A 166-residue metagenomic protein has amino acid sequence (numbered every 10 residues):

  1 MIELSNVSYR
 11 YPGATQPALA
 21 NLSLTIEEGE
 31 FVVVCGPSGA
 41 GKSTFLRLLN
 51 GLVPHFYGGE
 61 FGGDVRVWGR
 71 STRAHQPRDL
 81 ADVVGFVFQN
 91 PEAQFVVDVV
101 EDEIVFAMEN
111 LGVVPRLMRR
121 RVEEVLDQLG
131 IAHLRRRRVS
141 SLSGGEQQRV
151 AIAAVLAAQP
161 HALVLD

Functional and structural regions predicted by a protein language model:
M1-L4, Y9-N21, V53-G58, A74-Q76 (+1 more regions): A short, flexible loop at the N-terminus of ABC-type nucleotide-binding domains that lies
C35-P37: The feature captures the beta-strand-to-loop junction immediately N-terminal to the Walker
N50: Helix-to-loop junction immediately C-terminal to a conserved catalytic motif
G58-R70: Conserved ABC transporter NBD signature motif
R116-L134: Conserved ABC ATPase "signature" region
R138-L142, E146: Conserved ABC ATPase signature
Q159: Conserved catalytic motifs of ABC-family nucleotide-binding domains
